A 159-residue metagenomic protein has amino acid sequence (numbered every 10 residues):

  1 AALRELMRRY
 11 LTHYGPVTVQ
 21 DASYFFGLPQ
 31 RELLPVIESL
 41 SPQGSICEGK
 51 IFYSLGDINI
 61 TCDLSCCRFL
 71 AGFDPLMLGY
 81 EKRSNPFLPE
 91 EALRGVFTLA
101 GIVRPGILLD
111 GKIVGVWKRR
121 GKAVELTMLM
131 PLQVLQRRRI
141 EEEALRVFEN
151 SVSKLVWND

Functional and structural regions predicted by a protein language model:
A1-D159: Long, charged, low-complexity, helical-prone intrinsically disordered regions
